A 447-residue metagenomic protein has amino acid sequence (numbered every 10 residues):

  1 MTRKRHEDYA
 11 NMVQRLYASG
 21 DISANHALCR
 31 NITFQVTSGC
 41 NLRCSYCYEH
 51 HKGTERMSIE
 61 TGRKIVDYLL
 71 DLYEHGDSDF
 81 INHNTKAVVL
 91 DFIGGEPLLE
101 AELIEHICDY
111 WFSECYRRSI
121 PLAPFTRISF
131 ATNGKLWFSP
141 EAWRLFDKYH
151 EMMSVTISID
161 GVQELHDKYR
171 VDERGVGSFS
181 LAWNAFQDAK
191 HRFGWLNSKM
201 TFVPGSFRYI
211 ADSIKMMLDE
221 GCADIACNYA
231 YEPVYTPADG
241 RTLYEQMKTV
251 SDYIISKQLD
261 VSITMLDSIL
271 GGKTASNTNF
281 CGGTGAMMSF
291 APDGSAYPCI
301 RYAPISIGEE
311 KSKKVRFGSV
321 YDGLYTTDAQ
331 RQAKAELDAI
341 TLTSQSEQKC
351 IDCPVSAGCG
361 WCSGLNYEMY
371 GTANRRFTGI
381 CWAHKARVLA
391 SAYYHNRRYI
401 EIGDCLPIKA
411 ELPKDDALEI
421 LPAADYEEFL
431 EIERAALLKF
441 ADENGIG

Functional and structural regions predicted by a protein language model:
M1-T33, S78-N84: N-terminal [4Fe-4S]-dependent radical SAM core
H26-K64: Canonical Radical SAM [4Fe-4S] cluster-binding loop centered on the CxxxCxxC motif and its immediate flanking residues
G39-E49, P298, E347-L365, A383: Local cysteine-cluster metal-coordination motifs and their immediate loop/turn environment, predominantly Fe-S cluster
V66, L70-I93, E100-E232: Radical SAM/AdoMet-radical enzyme domain recognition
Y68-I93, T378-L421: Short Fe-S-cluster ligation motifs
A211-M216, E220-S276: Long, K/E/R/D-enriched contiguous segments that form extended
E245-G272, Y302-D352: C-terminal accessory region of radical SAM enzymes
C281-G285: Short, small/polar residue-rich loop motifs at catalytic or cofactor-binding pockets
